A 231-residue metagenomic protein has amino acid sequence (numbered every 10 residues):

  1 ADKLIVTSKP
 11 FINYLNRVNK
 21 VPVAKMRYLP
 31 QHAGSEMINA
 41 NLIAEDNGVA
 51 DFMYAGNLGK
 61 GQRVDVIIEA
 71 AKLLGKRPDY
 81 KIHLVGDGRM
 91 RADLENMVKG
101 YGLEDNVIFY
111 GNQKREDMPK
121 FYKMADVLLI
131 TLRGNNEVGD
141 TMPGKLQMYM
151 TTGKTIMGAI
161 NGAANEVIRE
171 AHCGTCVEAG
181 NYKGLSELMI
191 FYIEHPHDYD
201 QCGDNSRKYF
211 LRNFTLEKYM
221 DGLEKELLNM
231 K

Functional and structural regions predicted by a protein language model:
I5, A44-K72, H83: Conserved donor-binding/catalytic core segment of Leloir-type glycosyltransferases
P10, L29-H32: Carbohydrate-associated surface elements
R27, H195, L216-K231: C-terminal alpha-helical cap of glycosyltransferases
N39-D51, R77, N229: Nucleotide-sugar donor-binding and catalytic loop/hinge architecture of NDP-sugar-dependent glycosyltransferases
Q62, K114-F121, L128-M150, I156-E166: Nucleotide-sugar-dependent
H83-G86, A92-P119: Nucleotide-activated donor-binding/catalytic signature segment of Leloir-type glycosyltransferases, i.e., the conserved
A163-I190, Q201: Change "using UDP/GDP/dTDP sugars" to "using nucleotide sugars
G184-E187, F191, D198-R212, Y219 (+1 more regions): A short, well-ordered alpha-helix in the C-terminal region of glycosyltransferases
